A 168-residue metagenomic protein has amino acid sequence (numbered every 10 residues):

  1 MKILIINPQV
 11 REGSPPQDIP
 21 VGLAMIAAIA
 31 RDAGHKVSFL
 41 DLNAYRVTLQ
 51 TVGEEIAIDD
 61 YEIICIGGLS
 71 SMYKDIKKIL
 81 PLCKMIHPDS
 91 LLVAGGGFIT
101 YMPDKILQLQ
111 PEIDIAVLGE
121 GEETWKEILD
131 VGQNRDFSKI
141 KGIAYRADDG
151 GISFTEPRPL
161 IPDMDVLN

Functional and structural regions predicted by a protein language model:
M1-K2, D149: Short, Lys/Arg-enriched, disordered terminal segments
K2-S14: Nucleotide-activated donor-dependent transferases that construct or modify glycoconjugates
E12-L23: Glycine- and acidic-residue-enriched helix-capping/strand-helix junction motifs
A24-A28: Histidine-anchored nucleotide/phosphate-binding helix
I29-A30, K36-D163: Glycine-rich beta-alpha loop elements in corrinoid/cobalamin-binding modules across cobalamin-dependent enzymes
D165-N168: Glycine-rich phosphate/pyrophosphate-binding loop and adjacent beta-alpha nucleotide/cofactor-binding cores
